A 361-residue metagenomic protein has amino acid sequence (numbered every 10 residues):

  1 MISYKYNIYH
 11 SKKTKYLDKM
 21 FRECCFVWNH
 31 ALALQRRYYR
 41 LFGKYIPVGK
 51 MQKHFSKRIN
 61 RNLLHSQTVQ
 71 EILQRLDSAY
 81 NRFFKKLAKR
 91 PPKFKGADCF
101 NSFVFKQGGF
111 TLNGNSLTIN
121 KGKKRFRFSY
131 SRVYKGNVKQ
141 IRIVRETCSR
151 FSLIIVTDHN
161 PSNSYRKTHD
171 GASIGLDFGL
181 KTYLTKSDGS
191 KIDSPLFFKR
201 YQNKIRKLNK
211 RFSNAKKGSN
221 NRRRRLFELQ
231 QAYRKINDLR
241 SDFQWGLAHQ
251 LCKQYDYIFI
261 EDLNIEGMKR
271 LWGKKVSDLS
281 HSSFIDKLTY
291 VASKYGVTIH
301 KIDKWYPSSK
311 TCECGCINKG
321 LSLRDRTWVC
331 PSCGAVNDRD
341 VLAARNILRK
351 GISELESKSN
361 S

Functional and structural regions predicted by a protein language model:
M1-S361: Nucleic-acid substrate recognition interfaces
